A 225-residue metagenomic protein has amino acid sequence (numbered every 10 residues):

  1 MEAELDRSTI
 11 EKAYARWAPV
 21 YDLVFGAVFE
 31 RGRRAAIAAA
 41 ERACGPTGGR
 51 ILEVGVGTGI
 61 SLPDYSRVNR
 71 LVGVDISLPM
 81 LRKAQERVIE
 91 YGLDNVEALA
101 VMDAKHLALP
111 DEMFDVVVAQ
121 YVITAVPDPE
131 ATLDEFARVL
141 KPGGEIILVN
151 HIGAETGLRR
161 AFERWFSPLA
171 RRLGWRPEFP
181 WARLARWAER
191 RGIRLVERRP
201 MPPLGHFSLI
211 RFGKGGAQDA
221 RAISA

Functional and structural regions predicted by a protein language model:
M1-A18: N-terminal, positively charged/glycine-rich alpha-helical extensions of SAM-dependent methyltransferases
S8, F25, V149-S208: C-terminal alpha-helical "lid/dimerization" subdomain adjacent to the S-adenosyl-L-methionine
A27-T47: Conserved alpha-helix/loop element of class I SAM-dependent methyltransferases that forms part of the SAM/SAH-binding
R50, R70, G143-E145: Short glycine-centered segments of the SAM/dcSAM-binding site in methyltransferase folds
L52-H106: Class I SAM-dependent methyltransferase SAM/SAH-binding core
K105-V116: A short acidic, Gly/Pro-enriched loop at the edge of an enzyme's catalytic core that lines a small-molecule cofactor
V116-D128: A short SAM/SAH-binding and catalytic strip from SAM-dependent methyltransferases
E130-P142: A short glycine-rich, Lys/Arg-flanked "PGG" loop and its adjoining helix->strand segment in the class I
